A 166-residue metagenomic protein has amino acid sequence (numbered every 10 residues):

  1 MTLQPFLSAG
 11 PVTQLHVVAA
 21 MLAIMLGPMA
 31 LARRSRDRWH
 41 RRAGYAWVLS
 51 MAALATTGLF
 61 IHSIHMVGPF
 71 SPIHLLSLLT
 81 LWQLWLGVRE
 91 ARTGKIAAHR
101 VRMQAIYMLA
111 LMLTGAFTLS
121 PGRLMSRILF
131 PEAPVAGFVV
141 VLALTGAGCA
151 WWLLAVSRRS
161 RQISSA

Functional and structural regions predicted by a protein language model:
M1-A166: Alpha-helical membrane insertion/targeting regions
